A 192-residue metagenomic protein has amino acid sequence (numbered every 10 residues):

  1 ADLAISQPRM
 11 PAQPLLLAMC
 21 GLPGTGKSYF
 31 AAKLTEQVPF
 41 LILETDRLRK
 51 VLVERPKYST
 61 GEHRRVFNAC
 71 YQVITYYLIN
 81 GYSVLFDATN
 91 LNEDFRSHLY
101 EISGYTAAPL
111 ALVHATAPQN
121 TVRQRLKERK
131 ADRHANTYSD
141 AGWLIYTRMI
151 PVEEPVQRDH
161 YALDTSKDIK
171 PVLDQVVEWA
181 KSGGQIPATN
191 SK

Functional and structural regions predicted by a protein language model:
A1-P14: Extreme N-terminal, non-catalytic leader segments that precede Walker-type/kinase nucleotide-binding cores
M19: Hydrophobic anchor at the beta1->P-loop junction of P-loop NTPases
P23: The conserved Walker
G26: Conserved glycine(s) of the Walker
Y29-Y82: Conserved substrate/cofactor phosphate-moiety recognition/catalytic segment in nucleotide-dependent phosphotransferases
E62-L110: Glycine-rich phosphate-binding loop used to anchor ATP phosphates in small-molecule kinases, encompassing both
T106-L126: Conserved phosphate-donor/acceptor-positioning beta-strand/loop module used by diverse small-molecule
A131-Q175, P187-K192: Small-molecule kinase domains that catalyze NTP-dependent phosphoryl transfer to phosphate-bearing small molecules
